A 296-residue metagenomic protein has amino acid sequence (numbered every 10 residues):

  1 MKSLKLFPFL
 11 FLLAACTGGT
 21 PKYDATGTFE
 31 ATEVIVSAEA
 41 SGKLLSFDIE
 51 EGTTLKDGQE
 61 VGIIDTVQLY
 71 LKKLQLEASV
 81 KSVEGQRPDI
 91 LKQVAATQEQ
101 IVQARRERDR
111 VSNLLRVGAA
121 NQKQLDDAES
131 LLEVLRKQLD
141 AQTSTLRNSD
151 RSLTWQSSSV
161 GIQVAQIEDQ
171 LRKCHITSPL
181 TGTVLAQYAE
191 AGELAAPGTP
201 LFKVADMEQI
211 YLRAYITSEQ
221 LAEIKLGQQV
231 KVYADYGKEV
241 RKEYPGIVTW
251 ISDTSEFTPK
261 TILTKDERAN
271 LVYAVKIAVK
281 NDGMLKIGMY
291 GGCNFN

Functional and structural regions predicted by a protein language model:
K2-L10: Sec-dependent signal peptide recognition, specifically the positively charged N-region followed immediately by
L12-A15: C-terminal motif of bacterial Sec signal peptides marking the signal peptidase cleavage site
P21-D24, L71-Q86, K92, E99 (+1 more regions): Extended amphipathic alpha-helical segments
P21-D24, T177-S178, D235-P245: Short coil-to-beta-strand transition motifs
K22-Q86, V117-Q124, A186-E190, P197 (+4 more regions): Long, amphipathic coiled-coil "stalk"/hairpin helices in large membrane-associated assemblies
T28-F29, S46-E50, L55-E60, Q166-Q170 (+3 more regions): Surface-exposed patches in structured soluble domains
S37, T254-K265: Short, solvent-exposed secondary-structure boundary/capping segments
I216-E243, A269-C293: Surface-exposed connector loops and short turns at secondary-structure junctions
